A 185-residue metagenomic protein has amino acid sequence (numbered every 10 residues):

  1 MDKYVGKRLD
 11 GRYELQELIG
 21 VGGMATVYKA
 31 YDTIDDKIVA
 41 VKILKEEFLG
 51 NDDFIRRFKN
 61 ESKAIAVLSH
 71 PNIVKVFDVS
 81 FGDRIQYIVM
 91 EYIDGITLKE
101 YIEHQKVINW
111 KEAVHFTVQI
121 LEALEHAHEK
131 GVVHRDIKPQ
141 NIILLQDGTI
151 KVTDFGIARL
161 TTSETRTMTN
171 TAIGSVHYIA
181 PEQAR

Functional and structural regions predicted by a protein language model:
Q16-G22, V27: Protein kinase glycine-rich loop
Y31-I38: Conserved N-lobe loop of protein kinases adjacent to the ATP-binding glycine-rich P-loop
K45-V67: AlphaC helix of the eukaryotic protein kinase fold
V79: Activation-segment/catalytic-loop signature of the eukaryotic protein kinase fold
D83-T97, Y101: Conserved short submotifs of the Hanks-type protein kinase catalytic core that shape the nucleotide-binding pocket
F116-T117: Activation segment signature within eukaryotic-like protein kinase domains
I120-V132: Protein kinase catalytic-loop region centered on the HRD/HxD motif
